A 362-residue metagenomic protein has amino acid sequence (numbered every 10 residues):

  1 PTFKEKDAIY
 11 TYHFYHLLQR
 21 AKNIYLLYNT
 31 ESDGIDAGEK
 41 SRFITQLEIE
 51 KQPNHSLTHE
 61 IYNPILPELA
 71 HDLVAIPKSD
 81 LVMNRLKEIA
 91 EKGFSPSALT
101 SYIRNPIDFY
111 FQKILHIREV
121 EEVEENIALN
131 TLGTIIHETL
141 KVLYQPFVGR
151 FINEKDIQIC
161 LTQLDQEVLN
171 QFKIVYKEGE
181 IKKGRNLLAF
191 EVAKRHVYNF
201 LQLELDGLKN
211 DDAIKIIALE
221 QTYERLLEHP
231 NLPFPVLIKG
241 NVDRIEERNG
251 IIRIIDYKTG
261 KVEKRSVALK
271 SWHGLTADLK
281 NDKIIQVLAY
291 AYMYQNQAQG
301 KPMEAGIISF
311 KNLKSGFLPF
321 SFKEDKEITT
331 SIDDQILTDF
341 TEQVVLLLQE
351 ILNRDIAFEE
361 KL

Functional and structural regions predicted by a protein language model:
T2-F3, D80-N84, I89-S97, H116-N126 (+4 more regions): Glycine- and acidic
T2-I49, Y290, V344-L362: C-terminal accessory regions
F3-I24, W272-I308: Metal-dependent nuclease catalytic cores in nucleic-acid-processing enzymes, especially RNase H-like/related
T30-S32, E50-I61, L279-D282, A291-L362: Metal-dependent nuclease catalytic regions and adjoining charged, substrate-binding loops involved in nucleic-acid end
T45-P146, Q349-L352, I356-L362: C-terminal, charged and often intrinsically disordered regions of DNA end-processing helicases and nucleases
P106-I117, E167-K173, I252-L269, G316-P319 (+1 more regions): Active-site-adjacent bridging/hinge elements
E138-E228, S321, E327-T329: A non-catalytic, helix-rich entry segment at domain boundaries
A213, I217-Q297: Non-catalytic protein-protein interaction segments used by genome-maintenance enzymes to assemble and couple activities
